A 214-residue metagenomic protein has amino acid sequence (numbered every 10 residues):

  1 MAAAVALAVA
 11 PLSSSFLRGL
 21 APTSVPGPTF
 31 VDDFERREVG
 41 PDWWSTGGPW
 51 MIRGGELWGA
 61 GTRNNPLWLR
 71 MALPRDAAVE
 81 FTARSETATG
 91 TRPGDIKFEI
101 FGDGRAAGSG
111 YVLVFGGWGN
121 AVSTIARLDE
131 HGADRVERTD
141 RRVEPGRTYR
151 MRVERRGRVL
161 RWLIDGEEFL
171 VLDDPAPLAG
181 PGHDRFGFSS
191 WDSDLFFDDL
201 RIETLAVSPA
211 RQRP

Functional and structural regions predicted by a protein language model:
M1-S13: Hydrophobic membrane-insertion alpha-helices, especially the h-region of bacterial N-terminal signal peptides
F16-T46, P209-P214: Extracellular carbohydrate-recognition regions
F34, F81, P145-P175, L200: Carbohydrate-binding surfaces in secreted/extracellular proteins
R37-N65: Extracellular glycan-recognition surfaces and repeat-rich motifs
G61-A126: Secretory/extracellular carbohydrate-interaction modules and structurally similar beta-sandwich "look-alikes"
N65-M71, E137-V143, F186-G187: Beta-strand-rich interaction surfaces with strong enrichment in secreted/lumenal proteins
L128-R150: Short, aromatic/His-centered strand-loop micro-motif at the edge of beta-sheets
L172-D199: Flexible glycan-contacting loops in extracellular carbohydrate-active proteins
